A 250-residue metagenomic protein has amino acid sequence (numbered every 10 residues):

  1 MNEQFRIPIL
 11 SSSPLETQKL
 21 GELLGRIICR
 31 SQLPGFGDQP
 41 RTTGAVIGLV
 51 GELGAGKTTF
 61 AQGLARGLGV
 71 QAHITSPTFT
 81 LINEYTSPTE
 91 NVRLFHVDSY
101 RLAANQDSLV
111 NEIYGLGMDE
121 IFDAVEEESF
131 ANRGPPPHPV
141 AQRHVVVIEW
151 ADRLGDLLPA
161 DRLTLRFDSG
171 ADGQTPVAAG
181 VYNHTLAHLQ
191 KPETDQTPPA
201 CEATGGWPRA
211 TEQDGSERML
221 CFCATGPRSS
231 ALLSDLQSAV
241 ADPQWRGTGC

Functional and structural regions predicted by a protein language model:
M1-K19: Charged, amphipathic alpha-helical linker segments immediately N-terminal to NTP-binding catalytic cores
N2, I7, Q106-S108, I113-C250: Short phosphate-coordinating micro-motif centered on Lys-Gly-acidic
R26-G44: Phosphate-binding P-loop
T42, V50, V70-P88, V97: Short beta-strand-centered segment that lines the nucleotide-binding/catalytic pocket of NTP-utilizing
I47: Conserved beta-strand position immediately N-terminal to the Walker
L53: The conserved Walker
K57: Conserved lysine of the Walker
L94-D107, W150: Switch II (G3) loop of P-loop NTPases
